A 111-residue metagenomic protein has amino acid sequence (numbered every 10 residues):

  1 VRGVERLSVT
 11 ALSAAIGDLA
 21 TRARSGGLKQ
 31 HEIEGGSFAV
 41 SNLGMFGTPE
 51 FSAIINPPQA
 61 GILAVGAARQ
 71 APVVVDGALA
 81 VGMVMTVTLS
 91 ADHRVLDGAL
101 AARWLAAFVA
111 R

Functional and structural regions predicted by a protein language model:
V1-R111: C-terminal catalytic/motor cores of large multi-domain enzyme assemblies
